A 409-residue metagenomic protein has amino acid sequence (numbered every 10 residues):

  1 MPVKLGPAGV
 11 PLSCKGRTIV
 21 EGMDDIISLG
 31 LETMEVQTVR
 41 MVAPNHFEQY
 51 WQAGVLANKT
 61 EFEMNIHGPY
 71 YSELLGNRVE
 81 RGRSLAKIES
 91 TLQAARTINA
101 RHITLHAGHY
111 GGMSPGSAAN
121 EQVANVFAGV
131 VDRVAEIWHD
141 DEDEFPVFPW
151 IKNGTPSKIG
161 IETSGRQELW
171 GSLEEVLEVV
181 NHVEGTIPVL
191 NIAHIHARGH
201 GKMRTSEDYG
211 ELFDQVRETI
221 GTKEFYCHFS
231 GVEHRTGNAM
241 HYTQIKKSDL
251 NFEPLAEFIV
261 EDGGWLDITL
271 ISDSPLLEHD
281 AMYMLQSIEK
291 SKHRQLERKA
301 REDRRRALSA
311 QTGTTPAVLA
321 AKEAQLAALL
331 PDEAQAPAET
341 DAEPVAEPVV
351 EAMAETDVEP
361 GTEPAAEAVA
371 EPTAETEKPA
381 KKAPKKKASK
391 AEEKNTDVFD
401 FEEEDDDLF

Functional and structural regions predicted by a protein language model:
M1-S90, I187, R294-D332, P344 (+4 more regions): N-terminal pre-domain/capping segments
V3-G9, M34-V36, M64-G68, I103-L105 (+4 more regions): Hydrophobic faces of well-ordered beta-strands that scaffold small-molecule active sites in alpha/beta enzyme cores
A8-L12, Q37-M41, P69-Y71, G108-Y110 (+4 more regions): Active-site beta-loop-alpha junctions enriched in small/polar residues
M23-S28, N45-N65, S90-I98, V131-I137 (+4 more regions): Acidic (Asp/Glu)-rich catalytic clusters
K59, L74-V189: Active-site acidic/histidine proton-transfer and metal-coordination neighborhood in alpha/beta enzyme cores
S72-N77, G111-P115, A197-H200, T236-A239: A short acidic, helix-capping loop that chelates divalent metal ions and anchors anionic groups
H182-I192, H196-P344, M353, K382-F409: Histidine-acidic metal/acid-base catalytic patches
E333-Q335, E339-E343, E347, E351 (+4 more regions): Asp/Glu-rich intrinsically disordered low-complexity tracts
